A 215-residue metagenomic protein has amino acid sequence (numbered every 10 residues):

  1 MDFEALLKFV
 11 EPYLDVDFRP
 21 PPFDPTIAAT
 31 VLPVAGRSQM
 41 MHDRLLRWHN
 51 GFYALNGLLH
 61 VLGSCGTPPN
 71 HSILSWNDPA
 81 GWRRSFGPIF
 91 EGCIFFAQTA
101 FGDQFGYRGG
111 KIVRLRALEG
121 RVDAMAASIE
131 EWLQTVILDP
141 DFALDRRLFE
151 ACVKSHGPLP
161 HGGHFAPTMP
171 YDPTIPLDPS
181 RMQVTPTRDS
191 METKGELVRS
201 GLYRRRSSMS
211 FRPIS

Functional and structural regions predicted by a protein language model:
M1-Y107, F165-S215: A surface-exposed partner-binding patch
Y13-V16, W48, T135, D139 (+1 more regions): Surface-exposed polar/charged interaction patches
G63-C65, A100, I129, V136 (+1 more regions): Solvent-exposed, flexible loop/coil residues
G66-L74, G120-R121, I137-P140, G157: Short alpha-helical interface elements
V113-L148: Compact, glycine/acidic-enriched structural inserts
P140-Q183: Mixed-charge (acidic/basic) macromolecular-recognition segments
